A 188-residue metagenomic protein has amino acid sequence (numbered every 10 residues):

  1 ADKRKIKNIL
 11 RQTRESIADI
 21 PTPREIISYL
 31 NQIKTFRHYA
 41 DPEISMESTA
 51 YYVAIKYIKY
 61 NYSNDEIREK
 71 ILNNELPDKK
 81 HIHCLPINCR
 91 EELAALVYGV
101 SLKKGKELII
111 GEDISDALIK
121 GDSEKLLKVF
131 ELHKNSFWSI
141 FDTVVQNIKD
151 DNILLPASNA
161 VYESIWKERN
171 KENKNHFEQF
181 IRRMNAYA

Functional and structural regions predicted by a protein language model:
A1-A188: The feature marks long, low-complexity, polar/acidic/proline-rich intrinsically disordered regions embedded in large
